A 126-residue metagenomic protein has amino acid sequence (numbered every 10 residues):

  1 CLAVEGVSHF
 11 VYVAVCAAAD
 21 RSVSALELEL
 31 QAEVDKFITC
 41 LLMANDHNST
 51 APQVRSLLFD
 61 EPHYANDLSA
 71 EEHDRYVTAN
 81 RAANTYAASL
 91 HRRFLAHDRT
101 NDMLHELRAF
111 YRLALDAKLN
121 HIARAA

Functional and structural regions predicted by a protein language model:
C1-A14: Active-site recognition of the HExxH zinc-binding catalytic motif
C16-R21: Active-site nucleophile-His-acid catalytic modules used for acyl/amide transfer and hydrolysis across diverse enzymes
S22-E61: Post-HExxH zinc-binding segment in Zn-dependent metallohydrolases
D46, T50-E72, Y86, A114: Extended alpha-helical scaffold/coiled-coil
D67-A126: Pan-zinc metallopeptidase signature
